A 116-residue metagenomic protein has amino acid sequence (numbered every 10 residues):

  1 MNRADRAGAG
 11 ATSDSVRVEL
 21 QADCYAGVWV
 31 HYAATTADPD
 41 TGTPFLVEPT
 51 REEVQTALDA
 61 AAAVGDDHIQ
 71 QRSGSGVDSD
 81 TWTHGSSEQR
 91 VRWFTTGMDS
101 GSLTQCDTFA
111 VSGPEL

Functional and structural regions predicted by a protein language model:
M1-A9, V28-T35: Catalytic Zn2+-binding segment of zinc metalloproteases
R3-R6, R17, R51, R72 (+1 more regions): Arginine residue identity/basic-tract feature
R6-G10, G42, S75-V77: Short linear capping/connector segments at secondary-structure termini
G8-Q21: Active-site metal-coordination segments of metallo-dependent hydrolases
V18-W29, E53-A57, S87-R90, F94 (+1 more regions): Stable alpha-helical elements in mature extracytoplasmic
Q21-I69: Short helix/loop segments within enzyme catalytic domains that coordinate or immediately flank catalytic cofactors
D67-L116: Pan-zinc metallopeptidase signature
